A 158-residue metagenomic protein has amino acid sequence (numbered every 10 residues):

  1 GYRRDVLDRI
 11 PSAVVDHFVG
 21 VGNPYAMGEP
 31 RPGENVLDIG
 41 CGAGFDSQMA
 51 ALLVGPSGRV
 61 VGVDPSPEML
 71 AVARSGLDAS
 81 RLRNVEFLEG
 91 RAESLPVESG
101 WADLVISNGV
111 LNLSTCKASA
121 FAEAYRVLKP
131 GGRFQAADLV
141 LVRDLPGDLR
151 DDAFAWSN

Functional and structural regions predicted by a protein language model:
G1-N35, F45-L53: Conserved alpha-helix/loop element of class I SAM-dependent methyltransferases that forms part of the SAM/SAH-binding
P32, E93-L104: A short acidic, Gly/Pro-enriched loop at the edge of an enzyme's catalytic core that lines a small-molecule cofactor
S66-E68: Conserved SAM/SAH-binding beta-strand->alpha-helix loop
A73-R74: Conserved SAM-binding loop
S80-S94: Conserved SAM-binding strand-loop segment of SAM-dependent methyltransferases
D103-K117: A short SAM/SAH-binding and catalytic strip from SAM-dependent methyltransferases
A118-R133: A short glycine-rich, Lys/Arg-flanked "PGG" loop and its adjoining helix->strand segment in the class I
L139-N158: Short, glycine-/aromatic-enriched active-site segment of Class I SAM-dependent methyltransferases
